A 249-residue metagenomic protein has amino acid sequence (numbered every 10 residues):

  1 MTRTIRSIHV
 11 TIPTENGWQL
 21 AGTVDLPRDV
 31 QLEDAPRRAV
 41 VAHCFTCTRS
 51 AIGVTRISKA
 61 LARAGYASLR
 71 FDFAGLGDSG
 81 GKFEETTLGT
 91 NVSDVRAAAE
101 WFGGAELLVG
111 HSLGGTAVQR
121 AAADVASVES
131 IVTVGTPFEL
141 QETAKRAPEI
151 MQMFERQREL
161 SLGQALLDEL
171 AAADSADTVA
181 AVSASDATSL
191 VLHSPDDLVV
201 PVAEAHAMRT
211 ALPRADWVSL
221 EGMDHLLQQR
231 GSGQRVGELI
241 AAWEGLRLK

Functional and structural regions predicted by a protein language model:
M1-L32: N-terminal cap/lid segment of alpha/beta-hydrolase-fold proteins
H9, G17-L20, L107, T116 (+1 more regions): The alpha/beta-hydrolase serine catalytic core
D34-C44: Short beta-strand element of the alpha/beta-hydrolase
H43, G110-S112, S194: Conserved alpha/beta-hydrolase "nucleophile elbow" surrounding the catalytic nucleophile
F45-S58: The serine-hydrolase catalytic nucleophile loop
R49-S50, L76-F102: Catalytic nucleophile-loop/oxyanion-hole region of alpha/beta-hydrolase and closely related hydrolase-like folds
S58-G80: Conserved alpha/beta-hydrolase
F102-S112: Alpha/beta-hydrolase fold nucleophile elbow
